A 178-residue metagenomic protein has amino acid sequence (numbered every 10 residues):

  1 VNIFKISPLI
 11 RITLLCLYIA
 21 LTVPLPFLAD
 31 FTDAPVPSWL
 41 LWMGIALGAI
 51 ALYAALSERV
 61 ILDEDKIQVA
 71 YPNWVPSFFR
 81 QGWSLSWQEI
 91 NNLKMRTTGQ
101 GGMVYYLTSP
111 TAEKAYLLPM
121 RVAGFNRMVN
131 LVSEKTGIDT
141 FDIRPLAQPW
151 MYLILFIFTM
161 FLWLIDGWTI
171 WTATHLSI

Functional and structural regions predicted by a protein language model:
V1-D33, A112-K114, R127-W163: N-terminal membrane-targeting/pre-transmembrane regions
R11-L14, F31-I45, S177-I178: Hydrophobic alpha-helical transmembrane segments
P26, I50-L52, D166-I170: Alpha-helical transmembrane segments
G44-S86: Conserved beta-hairpin
D65, P72-N73, M95-T98, M120-R121: Surface loops and adjacent helix of pleckstrin homology
F78-T111: Acidic, Ser/Thr-rich low-complexity segments on the non-lumenal side of membrane proteins
G101-L131: Canonical phosphoinositide-binding patch of PH/PH-like domains
W163-I178: Juxtamembrane boundary at the C-terminal end of a transmembrane helix
